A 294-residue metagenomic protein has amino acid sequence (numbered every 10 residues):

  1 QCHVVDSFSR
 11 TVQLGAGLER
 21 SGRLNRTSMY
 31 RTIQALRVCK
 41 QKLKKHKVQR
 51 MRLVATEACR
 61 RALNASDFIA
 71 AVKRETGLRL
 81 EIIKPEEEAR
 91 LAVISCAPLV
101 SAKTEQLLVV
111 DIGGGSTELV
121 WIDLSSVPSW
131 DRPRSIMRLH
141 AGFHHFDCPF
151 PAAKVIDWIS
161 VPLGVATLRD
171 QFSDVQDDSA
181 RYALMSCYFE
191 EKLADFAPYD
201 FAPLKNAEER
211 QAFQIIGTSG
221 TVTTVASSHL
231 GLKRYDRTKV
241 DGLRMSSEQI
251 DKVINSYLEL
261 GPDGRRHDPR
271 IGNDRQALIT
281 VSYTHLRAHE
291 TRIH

Functional and structural regions predicted by a protein language model:
D6, R10: Conserved ATP-binding subdomain of kinase catalytic cores across diverse folds
Q13, G17-V48, E57-Q106, W121 (+2 more regions): Helical "lid/coupling" subdomains associated with nucleotide-phosphate turnover
M51: Surface-exposed, interaction-prone regions with an acidic/low-complexity signature
L108-S116, V120: A generic, well-ordered mixed alpha/beta core segment in the N-terminal half of proteins
